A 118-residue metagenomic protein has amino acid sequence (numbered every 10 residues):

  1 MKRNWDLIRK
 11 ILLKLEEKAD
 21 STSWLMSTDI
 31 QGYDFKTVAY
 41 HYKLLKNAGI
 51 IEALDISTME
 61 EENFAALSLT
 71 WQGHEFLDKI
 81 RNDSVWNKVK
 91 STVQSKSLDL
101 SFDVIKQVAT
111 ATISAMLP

Functional and structural regions predicted by a protein language model:
K2-I30: Short amphipathic alpha-helical interface segments
W5-R9, A39, L67, W71: Non-catalytic, well-ordered alpha-helical scaffold segments
A39-G49: Basic amphipathic alpha-helical segments that dock to polyanions
A53-I56: Beta-hairpin "wing" of winged helix-turn-helix
F64-V93: Short, amphipathic alpha-helical interaction segments positioned at domain boundaries
W86-P118: Membrane-inserting effector segments that mediate pore formation, membrane fusion, or transient membrane insertion
